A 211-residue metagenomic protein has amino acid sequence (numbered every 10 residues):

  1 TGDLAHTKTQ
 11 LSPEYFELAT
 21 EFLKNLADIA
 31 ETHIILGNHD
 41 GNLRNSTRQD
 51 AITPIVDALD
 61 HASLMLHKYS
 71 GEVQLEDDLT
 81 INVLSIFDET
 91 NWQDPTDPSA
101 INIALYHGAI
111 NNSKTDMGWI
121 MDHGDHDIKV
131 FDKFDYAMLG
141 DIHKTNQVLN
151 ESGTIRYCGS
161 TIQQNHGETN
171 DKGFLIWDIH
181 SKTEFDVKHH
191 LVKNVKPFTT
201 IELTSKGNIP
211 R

Functional and structural regions predicted by a protein language model:
T1-G71, V130-F134: Core catalytic region of metal-dependent phosphoesterases/phosphodiesterases, especially metallo-beta-lactamase-like
D3, A19, G37, I81 (+4 more regions): Divalent metal-coordination and catalytic microenvironments
H6-T9, I35-S46, V73, E89-N91 (+3 more regions): Active-site environment of divalent metal-dependent phosphoester hydrolases
E31-H33, I101, D135-Y136, T154: Proline-centered loop/turn at the N-terminus of a beta-strand
E72-N82, P98-I103, E151-I155, W177 (+1 more regions): Beta-strand-turn-beta hairpins that frame and shape the catalytic cleft of phosphate-ester-processing enzymes
E76-K129: Binuclear metal-dependent hydrolase catalytic cores centered on His/Asp/Glu-rich metal-binding motifs
D116-F185: Conserved beta-sheet core of the metallophosphoesterase superfamily
I179-R211: Accessory, non-catalytic peripheral segments of nucleic-acid enzymes
